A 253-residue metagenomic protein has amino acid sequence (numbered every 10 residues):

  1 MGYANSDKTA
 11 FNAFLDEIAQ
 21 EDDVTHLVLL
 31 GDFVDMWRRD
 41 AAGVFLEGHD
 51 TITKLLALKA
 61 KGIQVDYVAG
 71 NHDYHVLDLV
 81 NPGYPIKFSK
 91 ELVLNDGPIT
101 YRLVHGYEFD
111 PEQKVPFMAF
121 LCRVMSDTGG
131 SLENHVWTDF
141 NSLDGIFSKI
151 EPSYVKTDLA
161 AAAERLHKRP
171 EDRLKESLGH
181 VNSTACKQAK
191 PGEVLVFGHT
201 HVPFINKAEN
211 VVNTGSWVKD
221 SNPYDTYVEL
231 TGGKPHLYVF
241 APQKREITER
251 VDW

Functional and structural regions predicted by a protein language model:
M1-Y3, M36-A41, L159-R169: Short, basic, glycine/proline-bearing loop/turn elements
Y3-D96: Core catalytic region of metal-dependent phosphoesterases/phosphodiesterases, especially metallo-beta-lactamase-like
M36, Y74, D110, D220 (+1 more regions): Flexible, glycine-rich phosphate/dinucleotide-binding loops and adjacent beta-alpha linkers at cofactor/substrate
G83-S89, T100-R102, Y107, P111-V124 (+1 more regions): Conserved beta-sheet core of the metallophosphoesterase superfamily
V93-D96, K219-D220, Q243-R245: A short acidic, often aromatic-flanked loop/helix-cap motif at beta-alpha or helix-coil junctions that lines enzyme
V104-H180: Active-site-proximal loop/helix segment associated with metal-binding centers of metalloenzymes
Y238-T248: Short, solvent-exposed aromatic-acidic interface loops
E249-W253: Nucleic-acid-processing active sites and adjacent nucleic-acid-binding tracks, predominantly divalent metal-dependent
